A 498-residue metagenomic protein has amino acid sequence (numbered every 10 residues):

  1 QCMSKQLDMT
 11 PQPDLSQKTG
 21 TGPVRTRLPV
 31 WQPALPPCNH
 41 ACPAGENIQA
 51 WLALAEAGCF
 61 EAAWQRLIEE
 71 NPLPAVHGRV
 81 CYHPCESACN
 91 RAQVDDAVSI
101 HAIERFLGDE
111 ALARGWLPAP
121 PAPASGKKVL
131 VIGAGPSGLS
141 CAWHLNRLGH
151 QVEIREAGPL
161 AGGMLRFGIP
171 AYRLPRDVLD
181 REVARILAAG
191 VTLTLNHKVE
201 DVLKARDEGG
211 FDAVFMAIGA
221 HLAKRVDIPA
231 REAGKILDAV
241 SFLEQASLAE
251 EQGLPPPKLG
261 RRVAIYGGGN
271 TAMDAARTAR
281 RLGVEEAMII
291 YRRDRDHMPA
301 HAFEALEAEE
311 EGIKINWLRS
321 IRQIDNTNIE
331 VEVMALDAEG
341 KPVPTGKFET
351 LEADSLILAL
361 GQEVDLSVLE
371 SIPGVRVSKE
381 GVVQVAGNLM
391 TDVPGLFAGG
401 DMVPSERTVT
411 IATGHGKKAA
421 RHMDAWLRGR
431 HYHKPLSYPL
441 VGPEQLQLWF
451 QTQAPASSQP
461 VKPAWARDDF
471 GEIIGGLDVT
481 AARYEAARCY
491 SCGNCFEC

Functional and structural regions predicted by a protein language model:
D8-T10, D14-V30, E307, S320-Q323 (+2 more regions): Mid-to-C-terminal Rossmann-like scaffold of FAD/NAD(P)H-dependent oxidoreductases
D14, H40, A44-P120, L187 (+2 more regions): Glycine/serine-rich phosphate-binding loop and adjoining beta1-alpha1 elements at the start of nucleotide-handling
A62, P123-I132, D180-I228, R322-E330 (+2 more regions): Feature captures the FAD/FMN-dependent oxidoreductase FAD-binding
L107-P123, R181-N196, D201, A223-L282 (+1 more regions): Glycine-rich dinucleotide-binding loop and its adjacent helix/turn
K127-E153, T271-R280: N-terminal Rossmann-like FAD-binding beta1-loop-alpha1 element of flavoenzymes
Q151-I154, G158-L193, A276-I321, H431-L446: Rossmann-like dinucleotide-binding cores of NAD(P)H-dependent redox enzymes
G234-G260, E339-E406, Q447: FAD-site-proximal beta/loop scaffold in flavoenzymes
A275, G399-H433: A conserved FAD-binding loop/helix module that cradles the flavin
